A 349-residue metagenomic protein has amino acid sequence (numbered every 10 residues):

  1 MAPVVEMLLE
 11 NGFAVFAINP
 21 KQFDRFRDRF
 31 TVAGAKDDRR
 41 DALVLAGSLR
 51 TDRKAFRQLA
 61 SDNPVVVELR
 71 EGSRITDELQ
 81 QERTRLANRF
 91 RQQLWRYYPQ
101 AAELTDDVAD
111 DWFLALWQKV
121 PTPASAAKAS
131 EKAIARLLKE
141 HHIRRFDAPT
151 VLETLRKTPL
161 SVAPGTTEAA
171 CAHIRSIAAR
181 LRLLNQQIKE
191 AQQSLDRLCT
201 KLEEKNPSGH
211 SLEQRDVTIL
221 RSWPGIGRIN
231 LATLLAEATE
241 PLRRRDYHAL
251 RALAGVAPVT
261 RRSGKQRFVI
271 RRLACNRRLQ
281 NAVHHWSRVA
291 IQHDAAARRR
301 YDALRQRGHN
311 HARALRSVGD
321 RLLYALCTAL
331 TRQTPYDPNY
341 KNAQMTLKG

Functional and structural regions predicted by a protein language model:
M1-G349: A detector of single, family-specific signature residues that are central to catalytic or substrate-handling motifs
